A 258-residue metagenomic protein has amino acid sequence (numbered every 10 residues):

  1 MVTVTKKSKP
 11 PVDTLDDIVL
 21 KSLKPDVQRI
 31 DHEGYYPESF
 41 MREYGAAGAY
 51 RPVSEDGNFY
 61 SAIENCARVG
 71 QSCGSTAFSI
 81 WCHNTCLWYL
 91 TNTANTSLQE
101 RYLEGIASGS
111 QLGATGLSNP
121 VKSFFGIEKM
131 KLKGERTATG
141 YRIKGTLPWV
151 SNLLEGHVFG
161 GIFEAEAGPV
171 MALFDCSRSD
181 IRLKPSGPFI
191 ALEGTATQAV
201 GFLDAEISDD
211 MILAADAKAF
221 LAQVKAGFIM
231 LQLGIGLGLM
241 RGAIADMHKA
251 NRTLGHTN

Functional and structural regions predicted by a protein language model:
M1-A67, L233-N258: Alpha-helical interface subdomain recognition
Y35-K144: Glycine-rich flavin
T93-N95, T137-A138, E164-A167, C176-S179 (+1 more regions): Short loop segments at secondary-structure junctions
R101-E104, V121-S123, K131-K133, L147-S151 (+2 more regions): A generic local secondary-structure boundary/capping motif
Q111, E128, E155-H157, G168 (+3 more regions): A generic structural signal for well-ordered coil/turn residues at beta-strand boundaries that shape enzyme active-site
V121-G126, V150-L153, D180-L183, D209: Short, well-ordered, mixed-charge alpha-helical segments that flank or form enzyme active sites
T146-R178: DPxDG-like acidic metal-binding loop motif
F189-N258: Glycine-rich beta->alpha junctions and the first turn(s) of the following alpha-helix
